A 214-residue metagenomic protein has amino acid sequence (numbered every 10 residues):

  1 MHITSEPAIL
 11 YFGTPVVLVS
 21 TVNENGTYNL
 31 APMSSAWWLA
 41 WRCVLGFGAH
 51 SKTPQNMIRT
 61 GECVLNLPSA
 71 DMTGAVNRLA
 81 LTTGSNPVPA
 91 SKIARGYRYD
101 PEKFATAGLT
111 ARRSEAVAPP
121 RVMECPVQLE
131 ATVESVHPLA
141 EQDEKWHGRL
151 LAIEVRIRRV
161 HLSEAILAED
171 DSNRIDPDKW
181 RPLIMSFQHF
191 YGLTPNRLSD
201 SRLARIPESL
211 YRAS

Functional and structural regions predicted by a protein language model:
M1-S214: Basic, polyanion-binding surface patches
